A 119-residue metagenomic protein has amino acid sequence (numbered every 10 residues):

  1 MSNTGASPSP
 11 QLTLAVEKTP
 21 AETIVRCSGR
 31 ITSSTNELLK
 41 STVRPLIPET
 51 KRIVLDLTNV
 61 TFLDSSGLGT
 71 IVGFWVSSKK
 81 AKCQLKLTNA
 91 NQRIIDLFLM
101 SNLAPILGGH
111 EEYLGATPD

Functional and structural regions predicted by a protein language model:
M1-T61, G73-D119: STAS-like cytosolic regulatory interaction modules
D64: Conserved G/P- and acidic residue-centered "switch" motifs that form tight phosphate/ATP-binding loops in soluble
